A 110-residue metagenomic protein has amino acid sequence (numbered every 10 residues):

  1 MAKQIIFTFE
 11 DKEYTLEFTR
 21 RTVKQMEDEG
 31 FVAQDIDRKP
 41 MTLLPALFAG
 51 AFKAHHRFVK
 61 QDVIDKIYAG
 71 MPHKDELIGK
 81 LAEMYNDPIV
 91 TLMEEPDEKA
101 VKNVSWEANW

Functional and structural regions predicted by a protein language model:
M1-F9, R21-K24, D28-R38, T42 (+1 more regions): Charged interaction scaffolds used for protein-protein
Y14-L16: Short, isolated positions in well-ordered beta-strands
T19, A51: Short, loop-centered acidic/histidine patches that primarily coordinate divalent metals
F52-H56: Short alpha-helix boundary/capping elements
